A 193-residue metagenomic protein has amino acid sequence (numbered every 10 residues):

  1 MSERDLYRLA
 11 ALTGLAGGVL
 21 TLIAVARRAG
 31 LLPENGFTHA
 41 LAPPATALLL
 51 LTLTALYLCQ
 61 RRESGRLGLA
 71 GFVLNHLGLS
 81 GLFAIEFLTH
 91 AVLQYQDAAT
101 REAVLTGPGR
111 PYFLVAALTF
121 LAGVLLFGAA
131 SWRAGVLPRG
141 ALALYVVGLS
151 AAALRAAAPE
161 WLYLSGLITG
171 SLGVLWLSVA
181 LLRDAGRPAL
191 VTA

Functional and structural regions predicted by a protein language model:
M1-A193: Hydrophobic, aromatic-enriched alpha-helical segments typical of multi-pass transmembrane helices
